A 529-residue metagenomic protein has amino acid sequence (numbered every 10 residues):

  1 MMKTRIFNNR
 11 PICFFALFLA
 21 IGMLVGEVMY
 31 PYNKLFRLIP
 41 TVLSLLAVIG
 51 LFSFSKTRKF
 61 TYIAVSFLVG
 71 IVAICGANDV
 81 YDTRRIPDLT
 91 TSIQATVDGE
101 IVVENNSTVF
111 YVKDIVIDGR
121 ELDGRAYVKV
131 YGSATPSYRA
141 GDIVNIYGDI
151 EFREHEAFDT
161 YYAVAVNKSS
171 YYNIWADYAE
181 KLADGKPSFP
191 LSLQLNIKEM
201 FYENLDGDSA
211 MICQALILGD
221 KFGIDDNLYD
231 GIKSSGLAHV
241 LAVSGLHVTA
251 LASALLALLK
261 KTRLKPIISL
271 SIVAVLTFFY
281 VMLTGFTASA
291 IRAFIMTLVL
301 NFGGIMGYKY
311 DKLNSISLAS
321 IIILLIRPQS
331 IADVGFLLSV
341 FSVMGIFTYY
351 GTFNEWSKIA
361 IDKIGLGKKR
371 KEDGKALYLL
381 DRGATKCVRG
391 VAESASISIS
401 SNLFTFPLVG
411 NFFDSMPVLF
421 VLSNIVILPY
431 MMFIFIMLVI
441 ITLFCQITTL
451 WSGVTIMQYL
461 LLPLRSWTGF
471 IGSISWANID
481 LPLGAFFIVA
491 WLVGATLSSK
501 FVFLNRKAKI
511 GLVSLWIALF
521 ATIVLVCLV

Functional and structural regions predicted by a protein language model:
M2-N8, L17, S169-F302, Q329 (+1 more regions): Aromatic-rich juxtamembrane segments at the membrane interface
M2-R84, I93-Q94, L258-T262, I268 (+1 more regions): Transmembrane helix-bundle segments that form internal channels/tunnels in multi-pass membrane proteins, characterized
K3-T4, L68-H239: Membrane-interface helix/helix-cap signal primarily in integral membrane proteins
C13-L17, A250, L270-V275, A290 (+7 more regions): Hydrophobic alpha-helical transmembrane segments
G22, A95, G148, L216 (+6 more regions): Divalent metal-coordination and catalytic microenvironments
L24, L258, V275-M282, L298-I305 (+4 more regions): Alpha-helical transmembrane segments of multipass membrane proteins
Y30-Y32, V281-A290, I305-K309, I326-F336 (+1 more regions): Membrane-interface helix caps and helix-loop-helix hairpins in membrane proteins
I316-Y349: Canonical bilayer-spanning transmembrane alpha-helix
